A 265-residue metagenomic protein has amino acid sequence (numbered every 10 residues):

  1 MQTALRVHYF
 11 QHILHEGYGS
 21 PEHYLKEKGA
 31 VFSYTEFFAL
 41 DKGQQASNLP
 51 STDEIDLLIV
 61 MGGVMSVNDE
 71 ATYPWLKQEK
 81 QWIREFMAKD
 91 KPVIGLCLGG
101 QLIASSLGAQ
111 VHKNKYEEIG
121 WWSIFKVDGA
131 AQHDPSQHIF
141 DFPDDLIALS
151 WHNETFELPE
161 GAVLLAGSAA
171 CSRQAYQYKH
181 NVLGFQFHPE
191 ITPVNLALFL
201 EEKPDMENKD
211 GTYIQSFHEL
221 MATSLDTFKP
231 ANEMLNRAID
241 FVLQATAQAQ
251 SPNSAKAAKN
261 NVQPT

Functional and structural regions predicted by a protein language model:
M1-K91, N208-T265: N-terminal beta1-alpha1 cap of cysteine-dependent amidohydrolase-like domains
Y24-E27, P74-Q78, V111-H112, G167 (+1 more regions): Glycine-rich, phosphate-binding/catalytic loops in enzymes
G63-V64, G100, N153, P189: Active-site metal-binding loops of divalent metal-dependent hydrolases
F86-Q110: Catalytic nucleophile loop
L107-V194: Pocket-forming structural segment of enzyme catalytic cores
H180-N181, Q186, E190-M221: C-terminal helical/coil "lid" or tail adjacent to the Rossmann-like core of SAM-dependent
